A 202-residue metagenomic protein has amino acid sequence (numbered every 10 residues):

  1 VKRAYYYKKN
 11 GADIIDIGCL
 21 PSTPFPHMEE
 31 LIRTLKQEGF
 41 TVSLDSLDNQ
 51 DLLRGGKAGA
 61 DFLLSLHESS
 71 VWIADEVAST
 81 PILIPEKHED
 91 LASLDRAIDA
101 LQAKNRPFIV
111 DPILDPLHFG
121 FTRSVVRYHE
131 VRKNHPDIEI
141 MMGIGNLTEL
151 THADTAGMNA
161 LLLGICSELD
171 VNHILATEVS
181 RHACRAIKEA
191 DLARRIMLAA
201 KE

Functional and structural regions predicted by a protein language model:
V1-Y7, D48, L52, L94 (+1 more regions): Short, acidic/polar
K9-A12, A60, V171: A structural motif
A12-F40: Glycine-rich, proline-tolerant flexible connector loops at the mouths of alpha/beta enzymes
G18, L66, T177: Conserved residues at the C-terminal ends of beta-strands
C19, D48, L114: Short, glycine/acidic-enriched loop or turn micro-motifs at the edges of active sites
I32-L35, G39-I109, H118-F119: Catalytic core of soluble alpha/beta enzymes
E76-A78, I84-E202: Catalytic alpha/beta core domains of metabolic enzymes, predominantly
